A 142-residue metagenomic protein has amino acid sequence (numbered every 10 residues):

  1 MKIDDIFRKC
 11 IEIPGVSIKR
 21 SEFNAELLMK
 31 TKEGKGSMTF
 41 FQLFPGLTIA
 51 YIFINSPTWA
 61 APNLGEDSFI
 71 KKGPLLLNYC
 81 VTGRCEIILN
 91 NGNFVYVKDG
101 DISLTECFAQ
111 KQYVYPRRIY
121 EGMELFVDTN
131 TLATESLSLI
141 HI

Functional and structural regions predicted by a protein language model:
M1-G73: N-terminal low-complexity or simple alpha-helical regulatory segments that function as activation/interaction modules
N55-W59, T82-R84, T129-N130: Short, charged/polar surface micro-motifs in flexible loops or helix N-caps
W59-P62, C107-Y113, L132: Histidine-centered metal-chelating micro-motifs
K71-N90: Glycine- and acidic-residue-biased ligand/ion/polar-headgroup-sensing regions
L76-N78, I102-S103, I119-T134: A short hydrophobic beta-strand segment most commonly corresponding to one strand of the jelly-roll/cupin
E86-I88, Q110-P116: Short beta-strand His + acidic residue motifs that chelate non-heme Fe in jelly-roll/DSBH and cupin folds
L89-E106: Short acidic-glycine-tyrosine-enriched beta hairpin
I140-I142: Conserved small/polar residues in nucleotide/adenosyl-binding loops
